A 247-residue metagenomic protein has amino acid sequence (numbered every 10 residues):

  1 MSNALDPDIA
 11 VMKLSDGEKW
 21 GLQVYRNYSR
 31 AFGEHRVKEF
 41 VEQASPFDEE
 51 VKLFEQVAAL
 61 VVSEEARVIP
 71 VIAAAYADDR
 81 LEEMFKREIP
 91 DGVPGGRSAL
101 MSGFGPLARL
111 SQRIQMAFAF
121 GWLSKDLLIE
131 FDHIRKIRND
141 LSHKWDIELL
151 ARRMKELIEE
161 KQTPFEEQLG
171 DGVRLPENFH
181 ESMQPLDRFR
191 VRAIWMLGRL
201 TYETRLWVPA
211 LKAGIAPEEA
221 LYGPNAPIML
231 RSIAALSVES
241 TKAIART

Functional and structural regions predicted by a protein language model:
S2-R246: Amphipathic alpha-helical interface elements
